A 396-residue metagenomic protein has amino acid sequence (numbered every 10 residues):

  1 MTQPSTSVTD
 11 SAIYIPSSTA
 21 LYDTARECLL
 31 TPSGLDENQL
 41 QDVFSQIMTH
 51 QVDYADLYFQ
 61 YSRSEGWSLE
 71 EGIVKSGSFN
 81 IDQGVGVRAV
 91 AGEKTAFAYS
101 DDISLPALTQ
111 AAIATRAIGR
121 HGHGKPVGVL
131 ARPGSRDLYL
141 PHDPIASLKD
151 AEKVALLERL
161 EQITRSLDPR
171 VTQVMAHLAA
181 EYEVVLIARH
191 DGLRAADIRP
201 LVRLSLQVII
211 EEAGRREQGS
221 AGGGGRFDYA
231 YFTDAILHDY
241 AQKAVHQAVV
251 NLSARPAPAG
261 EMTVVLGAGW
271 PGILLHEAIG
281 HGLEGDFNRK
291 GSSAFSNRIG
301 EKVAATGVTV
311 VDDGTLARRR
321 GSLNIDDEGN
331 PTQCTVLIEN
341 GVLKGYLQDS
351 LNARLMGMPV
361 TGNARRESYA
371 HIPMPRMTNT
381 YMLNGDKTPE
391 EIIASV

Functional and structural regions predicted by a protein language model:
M1-V396: N-terminal small-residue-enriched
